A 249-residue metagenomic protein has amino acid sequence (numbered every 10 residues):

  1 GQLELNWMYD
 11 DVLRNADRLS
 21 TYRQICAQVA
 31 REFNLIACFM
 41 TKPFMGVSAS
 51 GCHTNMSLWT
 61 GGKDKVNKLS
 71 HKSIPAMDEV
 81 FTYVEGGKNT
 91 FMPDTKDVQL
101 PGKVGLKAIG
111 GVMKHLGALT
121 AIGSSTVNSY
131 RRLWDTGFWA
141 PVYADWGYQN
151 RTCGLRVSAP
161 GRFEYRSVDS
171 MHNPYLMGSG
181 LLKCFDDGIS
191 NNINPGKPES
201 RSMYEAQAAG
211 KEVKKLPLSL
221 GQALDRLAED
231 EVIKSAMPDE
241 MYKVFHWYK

Functional and structural regions predicted by a protein language model:
G1-L5: Short, conserved phosphate-binding/catalytic loop or strand-edge motifs used in phosphoryl-/nucleotidyl-transfer
N6, L13-E199, A206-V213: Active-site capping/gating regions of soluble enzymes
R201-K249: Acidic, glycine-enriched catalytic cores built around paired aspartates
